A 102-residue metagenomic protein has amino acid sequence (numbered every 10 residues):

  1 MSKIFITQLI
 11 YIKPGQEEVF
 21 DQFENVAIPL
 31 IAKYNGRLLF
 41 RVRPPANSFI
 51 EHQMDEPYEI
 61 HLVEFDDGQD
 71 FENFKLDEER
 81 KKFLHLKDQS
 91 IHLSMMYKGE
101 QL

Functional and structural regions predicted by a protein language model:
M1-L76, K98-L102: Short S/T/G/P-rich N-terminal loop/turn motif that feeds into the first structured element of a domain
I28, E79-H85: A common structural junction motif
R37, R80-K81, L93: A general structural signal for well-ordered secondary-structure junctions
S90-Y97: C-terminal/domain-terminus segments
